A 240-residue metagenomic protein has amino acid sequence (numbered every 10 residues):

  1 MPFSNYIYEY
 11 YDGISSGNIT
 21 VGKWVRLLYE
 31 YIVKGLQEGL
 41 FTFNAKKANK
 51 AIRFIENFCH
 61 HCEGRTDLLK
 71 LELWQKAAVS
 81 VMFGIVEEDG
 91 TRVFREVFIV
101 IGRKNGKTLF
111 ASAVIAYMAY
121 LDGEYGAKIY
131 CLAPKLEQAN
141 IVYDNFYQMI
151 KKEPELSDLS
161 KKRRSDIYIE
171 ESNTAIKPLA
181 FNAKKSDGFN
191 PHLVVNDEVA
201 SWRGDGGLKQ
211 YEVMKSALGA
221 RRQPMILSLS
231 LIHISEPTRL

Functional and structural regions predicted by a protein language model:
M1-S235, R239: Phosphate/NTP-binding elements of NTP-utilizing enzymes
